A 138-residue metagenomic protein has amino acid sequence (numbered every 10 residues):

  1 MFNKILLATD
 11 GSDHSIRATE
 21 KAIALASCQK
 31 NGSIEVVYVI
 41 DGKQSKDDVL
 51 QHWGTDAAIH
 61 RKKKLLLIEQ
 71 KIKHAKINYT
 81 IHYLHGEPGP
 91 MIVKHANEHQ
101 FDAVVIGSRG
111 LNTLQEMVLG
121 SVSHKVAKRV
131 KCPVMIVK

Functional and structural regions predicted by a protein language model:
M1-H52, A75: Small/aliphatic-rich secondary-structure junction motif
R17, M91, T113: Phosphate- and divalent-cation-binding pockets in alpha/beta enzyme and binding domains that engage nucleotide-derived
A26, I68-I72, A96: Conserved hydrophobic residues forming the short capping helix/wall of the S-adenosyl-L-methionine
E35-V37, T80-L84, M135: General small-molecule cofactor/ligand-binding pocket signal
W53-K63: A short acidic, glycine-rich active-site loop that binds or catalyzes chemistry on phosphate/adenosine moieties
K73-V104: Structural beta-alpha unit
H95-K138: Gly/Ser-rich helix-loop-strand patches that form or flank binding pockets for ribonucleotide-derived cofactors
